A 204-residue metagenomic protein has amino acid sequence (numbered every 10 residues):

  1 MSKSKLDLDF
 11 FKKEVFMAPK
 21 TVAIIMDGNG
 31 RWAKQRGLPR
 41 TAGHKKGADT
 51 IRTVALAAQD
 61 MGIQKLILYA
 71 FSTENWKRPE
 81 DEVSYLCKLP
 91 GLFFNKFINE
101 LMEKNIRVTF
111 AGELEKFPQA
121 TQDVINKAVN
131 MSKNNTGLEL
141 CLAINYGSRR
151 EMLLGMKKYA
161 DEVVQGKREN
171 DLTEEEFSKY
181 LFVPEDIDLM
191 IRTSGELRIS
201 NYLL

Functional and structural regions predicted by a protein language model:
M1-L204: Flexible, compositionally biased loop and terminal segments
